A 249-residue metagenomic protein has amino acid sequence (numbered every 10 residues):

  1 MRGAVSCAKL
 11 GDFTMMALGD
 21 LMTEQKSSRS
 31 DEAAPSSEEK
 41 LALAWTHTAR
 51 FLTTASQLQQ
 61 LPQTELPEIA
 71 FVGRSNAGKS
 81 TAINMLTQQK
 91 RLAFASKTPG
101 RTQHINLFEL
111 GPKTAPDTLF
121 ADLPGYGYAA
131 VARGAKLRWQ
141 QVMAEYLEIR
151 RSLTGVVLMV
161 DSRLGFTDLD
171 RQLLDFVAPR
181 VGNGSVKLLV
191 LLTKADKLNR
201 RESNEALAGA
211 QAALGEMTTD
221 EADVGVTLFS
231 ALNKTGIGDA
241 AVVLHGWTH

Functional and structural regions predicted by a protein language model:
L10: Cationic, low-complexity basic patches in intrinsically disordered or flexible, solvent-exposed regions
A17-Y128: Conserved G1/Walker A P-loop phosphate-binding module
H47-A55, L198-H249: Canonical P-loop GTPase G-domain recognition
L61, T102-I105, P124-L153, R163-F176: Switch II of P-loop NTPase G domains
D122, T193, S230: Active-site glycine-centered loops adjacent to acidic/histidine catalytic or metal-binding residues that shape
A144-A222: Conserved C-terminal guanine-recognition region of P-loop GTPase G domains, centered on the G4
